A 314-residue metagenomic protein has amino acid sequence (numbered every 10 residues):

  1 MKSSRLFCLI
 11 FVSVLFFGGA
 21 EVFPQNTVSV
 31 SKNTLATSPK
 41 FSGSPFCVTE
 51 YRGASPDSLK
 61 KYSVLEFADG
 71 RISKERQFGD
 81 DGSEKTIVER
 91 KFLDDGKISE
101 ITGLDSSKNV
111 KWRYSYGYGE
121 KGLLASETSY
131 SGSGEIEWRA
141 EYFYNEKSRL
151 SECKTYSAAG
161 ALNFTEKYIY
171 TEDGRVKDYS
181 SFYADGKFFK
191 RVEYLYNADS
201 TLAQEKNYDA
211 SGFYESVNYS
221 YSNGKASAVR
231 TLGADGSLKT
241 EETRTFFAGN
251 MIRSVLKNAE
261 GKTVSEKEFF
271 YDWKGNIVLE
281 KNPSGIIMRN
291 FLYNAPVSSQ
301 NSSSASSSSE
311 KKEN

Functional and structural regions predicted by a protein language model:
M1-L9: Bacterial N-terminal signal peptides that target proteins for export
C8-G18: Bacterial N-terminal signal peptides
G19-P24: Sec/Tat signal peptide C-region and signal peptidase I cleavage site
Q25-N314: Buried hydrophobic residues that stabilize the cores of well-folded domains
